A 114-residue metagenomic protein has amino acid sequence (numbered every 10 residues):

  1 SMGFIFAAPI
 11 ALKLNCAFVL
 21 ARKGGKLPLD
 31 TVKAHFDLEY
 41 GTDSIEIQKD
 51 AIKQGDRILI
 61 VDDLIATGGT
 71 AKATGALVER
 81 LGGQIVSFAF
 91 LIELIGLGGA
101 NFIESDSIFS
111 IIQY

Functional and structural regions predicted by a protein language model:
I5-L14, G75: Short Gly/Thr/Asp-enriched flexible loops that form oxyanion-binding sites at enzyme active sites
A8-P9, D30-V32, G98-N101: Short, well-ordered secondary-structure micro-motifs
L14-A17, G83: A short helix-loop-beta submotif of the ANL/AMP-binding
C16-I58: Short, glycine/charge-rich flexible loops or terminal/linker lids adjacent to PRPP-binding catalytic cores
D63, G68: Conserved G/P- and acidic residue-centered "switch" motifs that form tight phosphate/ATP-binding loops in soluble
K72-Y114: PRPP-dependent phosphoribosyltransferase catalytic core
